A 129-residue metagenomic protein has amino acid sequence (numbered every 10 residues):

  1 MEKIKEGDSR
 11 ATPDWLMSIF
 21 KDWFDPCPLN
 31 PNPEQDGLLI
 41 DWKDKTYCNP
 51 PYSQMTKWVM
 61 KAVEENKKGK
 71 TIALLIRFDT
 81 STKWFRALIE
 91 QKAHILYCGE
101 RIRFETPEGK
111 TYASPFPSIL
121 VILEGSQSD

Functional and structural regions predicted by a protein language model:
M1-D129: Class I S-adenosyl-L-methionine-dependent methyltransferase catalytic core
